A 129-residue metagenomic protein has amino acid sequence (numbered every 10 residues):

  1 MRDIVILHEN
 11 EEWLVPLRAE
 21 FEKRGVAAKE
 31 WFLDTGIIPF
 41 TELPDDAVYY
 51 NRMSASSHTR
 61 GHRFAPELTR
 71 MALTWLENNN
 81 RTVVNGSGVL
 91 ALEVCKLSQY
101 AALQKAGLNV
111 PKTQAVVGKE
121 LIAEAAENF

Functional and structural regions predicted by a protein language model:
M1-V84, G88-V89, V94, S98: ATP-binding N-terminal substructure of ATP-dependent carboxylate-amine bond-forming enzymes
E77-N80, G88-F129: Active-site nucleotide/adenylate-binding loops and adjacent lid/helix of ATP-dependent enzymes
